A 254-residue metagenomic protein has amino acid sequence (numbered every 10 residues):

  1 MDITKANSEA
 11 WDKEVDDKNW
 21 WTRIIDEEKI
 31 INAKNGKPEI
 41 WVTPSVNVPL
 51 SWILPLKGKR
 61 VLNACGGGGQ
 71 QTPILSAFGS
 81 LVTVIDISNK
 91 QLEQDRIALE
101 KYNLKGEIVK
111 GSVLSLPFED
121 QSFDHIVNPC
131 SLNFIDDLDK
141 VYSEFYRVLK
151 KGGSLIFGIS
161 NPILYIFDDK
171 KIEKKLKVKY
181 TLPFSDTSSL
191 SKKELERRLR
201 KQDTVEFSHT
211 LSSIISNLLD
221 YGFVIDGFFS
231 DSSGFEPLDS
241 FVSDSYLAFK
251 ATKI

Functional and structural regions predicted by a protein language model:
I24-K59: Conserved alpha-helix/loop element of class I SAM-dependent methyltransferases that forms part of the SAM/SAH-binding
L54, K59-S115: Class I SAM-dependent methyltransferase SAM/SAH-binding core
L114-I126: A short acidic, Gly/Pro-enriched loop at the edge of an enzyme's catalytic core that lines a small-molecule cofactor
D124-L138: A short SAM/SAH-binding and catalytic strip from SAM-dependent methyltransferases
D139-S154: A short glycine-rich, Lys/Arg-flanked "PGG" loop and its adjoining helix->strand segment in the class I
S154-K193: Conserved class I S-adenosyl-L-methionine
V205-F228: Short alpha-helix
Y221-F223, P237-I254: Core SAM-dependent methyltransferase catalytic element
